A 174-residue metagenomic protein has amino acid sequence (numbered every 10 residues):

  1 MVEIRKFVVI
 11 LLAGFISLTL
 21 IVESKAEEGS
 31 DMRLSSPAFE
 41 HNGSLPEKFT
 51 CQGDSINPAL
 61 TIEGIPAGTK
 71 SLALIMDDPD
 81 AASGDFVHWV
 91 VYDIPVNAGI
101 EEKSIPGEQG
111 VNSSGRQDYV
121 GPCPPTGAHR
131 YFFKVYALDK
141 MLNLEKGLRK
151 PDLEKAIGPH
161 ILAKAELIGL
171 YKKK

Functional and structural regions predicted by a protein language model:
M1, L18-V22: Short, low-complexity, intrinsically disordered N-terminal modules that encode targeting/processing signals
M1-L11: Bacterial N-terminal signal peptides that target proteins for export
I10-T19: Bacterial N-terminal signal peptides
V22-K174: N-terminus-centered regions that define maturation/targeting leaders and the start of the first functional domain
